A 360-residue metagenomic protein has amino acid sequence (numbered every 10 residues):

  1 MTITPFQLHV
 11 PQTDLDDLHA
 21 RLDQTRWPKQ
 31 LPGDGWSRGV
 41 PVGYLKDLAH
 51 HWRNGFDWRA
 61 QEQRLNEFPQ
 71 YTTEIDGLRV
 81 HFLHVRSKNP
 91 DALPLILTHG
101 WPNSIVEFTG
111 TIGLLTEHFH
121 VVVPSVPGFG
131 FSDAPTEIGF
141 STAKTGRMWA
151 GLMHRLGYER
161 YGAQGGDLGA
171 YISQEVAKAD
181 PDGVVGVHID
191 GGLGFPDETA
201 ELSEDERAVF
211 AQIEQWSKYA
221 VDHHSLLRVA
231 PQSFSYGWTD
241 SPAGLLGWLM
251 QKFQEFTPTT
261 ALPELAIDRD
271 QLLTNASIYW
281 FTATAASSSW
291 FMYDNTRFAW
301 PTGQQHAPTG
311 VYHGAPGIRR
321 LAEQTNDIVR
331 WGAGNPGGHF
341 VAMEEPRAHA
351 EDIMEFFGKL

Functional and structural regions predicted by a protein language model:
D14-R86, W280, A286-F298: Non-catalytic accessory segments flanking enzyme active sites
W58-A60, V106, V126-F140, Q174: Glycine-rich "HGGG/HGxG" loop immediately N-terminal to the catalytic nucleophile of the alpha/beta-hydrolase
D76-G77, N89-P90, G128-L168: Active-site loop/oxyanion-hole signature of alpha/beta-hydrolase fold enzymes
D91-G100: Short beta-strand element of the alpha/beta-hydrolase
W101-G113: The serine-hydrolase catalytic nucleophile loop
L114, H118, L156-A208: Conserved hydrolase catalytic core segment
L115-F131: Conserved alpha/beta-hydrolase
L227-L360: C-terminal subdomain of alpha/beta-hydrolase-fold enzymes, centered on the catalytic histidine and its supporting
